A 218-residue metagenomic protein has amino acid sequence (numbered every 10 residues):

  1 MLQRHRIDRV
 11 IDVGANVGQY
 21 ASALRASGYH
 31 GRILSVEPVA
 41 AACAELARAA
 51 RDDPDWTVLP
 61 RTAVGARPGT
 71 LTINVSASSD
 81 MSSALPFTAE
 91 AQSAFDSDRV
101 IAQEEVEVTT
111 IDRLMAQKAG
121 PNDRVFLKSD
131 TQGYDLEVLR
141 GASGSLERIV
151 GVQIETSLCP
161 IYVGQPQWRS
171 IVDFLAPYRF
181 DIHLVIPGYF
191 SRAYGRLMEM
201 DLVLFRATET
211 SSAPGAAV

Functional and structural regions predicted by a protein language model:
M1-V218: Phosphate/nucleotide-binding beta-alpha loop and adjacent structural elements of enzyme active sites
